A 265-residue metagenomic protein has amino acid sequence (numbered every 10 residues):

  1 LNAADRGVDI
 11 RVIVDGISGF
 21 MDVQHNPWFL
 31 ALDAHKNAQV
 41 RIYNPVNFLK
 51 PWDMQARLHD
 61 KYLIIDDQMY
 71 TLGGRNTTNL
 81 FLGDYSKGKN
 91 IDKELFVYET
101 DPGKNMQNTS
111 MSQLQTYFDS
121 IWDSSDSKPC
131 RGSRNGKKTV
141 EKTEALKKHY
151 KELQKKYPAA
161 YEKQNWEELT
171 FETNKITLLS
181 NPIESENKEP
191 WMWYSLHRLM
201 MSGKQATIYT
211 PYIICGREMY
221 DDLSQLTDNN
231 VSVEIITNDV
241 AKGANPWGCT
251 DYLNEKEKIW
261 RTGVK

Functional and structural regions predicted by a protein language model:
L1-A38, F48-H59, I65-K265: Charged, low-complexity intrinsically disordered terminal segments
I42-N44: Short loop/edge segments at beta-strand edges and connector loops that shape dinucleotide/nucleotide cofactor-binding
